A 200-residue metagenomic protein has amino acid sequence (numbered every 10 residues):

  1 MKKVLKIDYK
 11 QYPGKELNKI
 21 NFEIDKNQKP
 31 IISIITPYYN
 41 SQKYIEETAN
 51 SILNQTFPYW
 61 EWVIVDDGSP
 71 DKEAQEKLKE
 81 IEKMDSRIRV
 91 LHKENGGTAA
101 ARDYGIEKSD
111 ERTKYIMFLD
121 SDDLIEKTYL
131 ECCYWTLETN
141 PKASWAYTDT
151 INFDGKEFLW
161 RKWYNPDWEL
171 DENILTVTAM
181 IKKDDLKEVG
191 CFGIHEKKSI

Functional and structural regions predicted by a protein language model:
M1-S51: N-proximal low-complexity "stem/linker" segments adjacent to membrane-targeting elements
Y44-E46, D71-I81, L124, T128: Acidic helix N-cap motif at the loop->helix transition within catalytic regions of sugar-transfer enzymes
N50-Y59: Short, acidic, metal-binding catalytic loop of nucleotide-sugar glycosyltransferases
D66-K77, G96-G97, D120: A conserved acidic beta->alpha catalytic loop
K93-E111: Glycine-rich, basic loop-to-helix element that forms the pyrophosphate-binding segment of sugar-nucleotide handling
R112-L124: Short beta-strand-to-loop acidic/aromatic patch adjacent to the donor-nucleotide binding site
T128-L159: Conserved donor NDP-sugar-binding/catalytic core segment of glycosyltransferases
R161-I200: Conserved nucleotide-sugar donor-binding catalytic segment
